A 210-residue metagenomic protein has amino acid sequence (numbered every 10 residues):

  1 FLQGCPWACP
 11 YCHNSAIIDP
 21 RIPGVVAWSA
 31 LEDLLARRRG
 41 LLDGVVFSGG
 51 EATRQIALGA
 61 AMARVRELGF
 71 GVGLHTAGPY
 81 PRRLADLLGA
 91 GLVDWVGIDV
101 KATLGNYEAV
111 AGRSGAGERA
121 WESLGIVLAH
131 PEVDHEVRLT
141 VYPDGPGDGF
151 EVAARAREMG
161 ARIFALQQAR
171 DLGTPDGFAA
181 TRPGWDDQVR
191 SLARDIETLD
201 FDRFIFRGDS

Functional and structural regions predicted by a protein language model:
F1-V26: Canonical Radical SAM [4Fe-4S] cluster-binding loop centered on the CxxxCxxC motif and its immediate flanking residues
L2, Q168, G208: Pocket-edge structural micro-motifs
P20-G24, G50-E51, G73-L74: Short, flexible loop segments at the rims of nucleotide/cofactor-binding pockets, characterized by
E32-G44, T53-A180, G184: Conserved AdoMet/S-adenosylmethionine-binding subsite of the radical SAM
V189-S210: A C-terminal junction/extension of Radical SAM enzymes
